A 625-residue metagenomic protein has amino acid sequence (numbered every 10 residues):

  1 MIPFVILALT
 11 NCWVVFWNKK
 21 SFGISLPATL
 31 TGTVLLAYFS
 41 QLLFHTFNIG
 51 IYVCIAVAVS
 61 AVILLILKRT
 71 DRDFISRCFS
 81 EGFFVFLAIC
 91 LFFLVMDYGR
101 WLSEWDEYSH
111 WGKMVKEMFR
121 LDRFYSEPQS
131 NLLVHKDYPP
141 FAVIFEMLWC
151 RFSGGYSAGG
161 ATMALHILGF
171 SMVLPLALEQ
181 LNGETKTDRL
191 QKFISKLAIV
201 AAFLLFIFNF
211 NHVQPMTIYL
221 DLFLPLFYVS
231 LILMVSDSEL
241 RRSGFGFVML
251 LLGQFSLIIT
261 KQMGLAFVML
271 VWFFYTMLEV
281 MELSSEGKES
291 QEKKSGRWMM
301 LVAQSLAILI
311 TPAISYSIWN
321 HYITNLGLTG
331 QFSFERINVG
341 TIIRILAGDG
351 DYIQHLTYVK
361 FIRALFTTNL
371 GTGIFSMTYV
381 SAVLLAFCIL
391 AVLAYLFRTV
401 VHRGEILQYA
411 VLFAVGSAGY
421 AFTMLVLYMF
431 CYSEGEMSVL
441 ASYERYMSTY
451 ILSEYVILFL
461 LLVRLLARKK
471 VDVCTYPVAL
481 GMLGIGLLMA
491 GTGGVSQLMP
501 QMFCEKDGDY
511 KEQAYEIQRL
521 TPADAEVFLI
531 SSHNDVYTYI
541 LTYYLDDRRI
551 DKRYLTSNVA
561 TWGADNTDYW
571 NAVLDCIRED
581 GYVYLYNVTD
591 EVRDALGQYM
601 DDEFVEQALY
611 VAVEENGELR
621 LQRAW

Functional and structural regions predicted by a protein language model:
M1-S76: Membrane-embedded, hydrophobic transmembrane alpha-helices
L36-Q41, G246-Q262, A266-F273: Membrane-interface alpha helices of multi-pass inner-membrane proteins
L65-R77, F267-L309: Perimembrane helix-loop-helix junctions
F93, R100-L102, M277-S284, G296-V392: Membrane-lumen/periplasm interface segments of specific transmembrane helices in polyprenyl phosphate-linked
F93-F193: Active-site lumenal/periplasmic loops and adjacent helix-entry segments of GT-C-fold, multi-pass membrane
K116, L220-Y228, A266, E434-R464: Hydrophobic/aromatic-rich transmembrane helices and adjacent perimembrane loops
G244-Q254, W272, R297-T311, A414 (+1 more regions): Signature aromatic-anchored transmembrane alpha helix within multi-pass, membrane-resident enzymes that catalyze glycan
G327-G330, L483-I540: Membrane-embedded, lumen/periplasm-facing catalytic core of multi-pass transferases that use lipid-linked donors
